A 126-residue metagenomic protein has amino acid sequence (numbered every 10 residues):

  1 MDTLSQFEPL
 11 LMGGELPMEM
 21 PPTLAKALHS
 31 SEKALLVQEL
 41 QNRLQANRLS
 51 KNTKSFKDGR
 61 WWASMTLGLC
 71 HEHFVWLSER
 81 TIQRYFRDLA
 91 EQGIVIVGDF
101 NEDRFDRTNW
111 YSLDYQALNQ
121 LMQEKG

Functional and structural regions predicted by a protein language model:
M1-G68, E72, A90, Y115-M122: Short recognition helix of helix-turn-helix/winged-helix DNA-binding domains
L77-D88: Short amphipathic alpha-helical interaction segments
A90-N101: A short, conserved structural fragment
D99-N109: Short, Lys/Arg-rich nucleic-acid/phosphate-binding segment
